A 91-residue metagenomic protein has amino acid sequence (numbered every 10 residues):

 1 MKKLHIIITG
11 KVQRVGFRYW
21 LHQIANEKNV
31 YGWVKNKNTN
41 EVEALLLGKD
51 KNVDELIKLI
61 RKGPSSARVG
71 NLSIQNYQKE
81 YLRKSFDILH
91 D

Functional and structural regions predicted by a protein language model:
M1-D91: Intrinsically disordered, low-complexity, mixed-charge
